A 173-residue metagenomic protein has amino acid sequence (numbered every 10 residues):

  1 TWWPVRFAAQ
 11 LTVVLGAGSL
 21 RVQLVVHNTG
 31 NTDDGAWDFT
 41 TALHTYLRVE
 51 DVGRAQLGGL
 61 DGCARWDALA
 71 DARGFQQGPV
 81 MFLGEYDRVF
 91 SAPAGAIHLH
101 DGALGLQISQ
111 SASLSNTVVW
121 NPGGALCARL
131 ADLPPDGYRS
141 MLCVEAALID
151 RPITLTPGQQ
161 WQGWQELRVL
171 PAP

Functional and structural regions predicted by a protein language model:
T1, A8, R88-P173: Beta-strand-rich recognition/accessory modules
T1-A17: Extended, loop-rich substrate-binding clefts of extracytoplasmic carbohydrate-active enzymes
A17-S19, H27-G30, Q159: Conserved SET/PR-domain catalytic core that frames the SAM/AdoMet-binding pocket
L20-V22, I97: Hydrophobic residues embedded in beta-strands of well-ordered beta-sheets
Q23-V25, G58, S109, E145: Beta-strand residues in well-ordered beta-sheet regions across diverse protein folds
L24-D33, V169: Asparagine-centered strand-capping/turn motif at beta-strand->loop junctions
D33-F39, T45-T117: Active-site/ligand-binding surface loops and adjacent short beta/alpha elements that line catalytic pockets across
